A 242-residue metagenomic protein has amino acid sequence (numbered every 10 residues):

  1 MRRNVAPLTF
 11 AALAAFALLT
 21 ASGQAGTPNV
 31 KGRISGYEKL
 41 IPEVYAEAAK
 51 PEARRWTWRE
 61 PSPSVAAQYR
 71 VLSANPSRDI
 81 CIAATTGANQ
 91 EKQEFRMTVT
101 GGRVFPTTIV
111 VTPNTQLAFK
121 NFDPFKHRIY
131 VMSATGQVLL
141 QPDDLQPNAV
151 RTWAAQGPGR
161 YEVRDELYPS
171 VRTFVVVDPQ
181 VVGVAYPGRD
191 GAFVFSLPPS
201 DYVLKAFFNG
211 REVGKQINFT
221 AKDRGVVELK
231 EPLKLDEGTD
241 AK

Functional and structural regions predicted by a protein language model:
M1-A11: Bacterial N-terminal signal peptides that target proteins for export
T9-T20: Bacterial N-terminal signal peptides
Q24-K242: Extracytoplasmic copper-binding redox domains, predominantly the cupredoxin/blue-copper superfamily
